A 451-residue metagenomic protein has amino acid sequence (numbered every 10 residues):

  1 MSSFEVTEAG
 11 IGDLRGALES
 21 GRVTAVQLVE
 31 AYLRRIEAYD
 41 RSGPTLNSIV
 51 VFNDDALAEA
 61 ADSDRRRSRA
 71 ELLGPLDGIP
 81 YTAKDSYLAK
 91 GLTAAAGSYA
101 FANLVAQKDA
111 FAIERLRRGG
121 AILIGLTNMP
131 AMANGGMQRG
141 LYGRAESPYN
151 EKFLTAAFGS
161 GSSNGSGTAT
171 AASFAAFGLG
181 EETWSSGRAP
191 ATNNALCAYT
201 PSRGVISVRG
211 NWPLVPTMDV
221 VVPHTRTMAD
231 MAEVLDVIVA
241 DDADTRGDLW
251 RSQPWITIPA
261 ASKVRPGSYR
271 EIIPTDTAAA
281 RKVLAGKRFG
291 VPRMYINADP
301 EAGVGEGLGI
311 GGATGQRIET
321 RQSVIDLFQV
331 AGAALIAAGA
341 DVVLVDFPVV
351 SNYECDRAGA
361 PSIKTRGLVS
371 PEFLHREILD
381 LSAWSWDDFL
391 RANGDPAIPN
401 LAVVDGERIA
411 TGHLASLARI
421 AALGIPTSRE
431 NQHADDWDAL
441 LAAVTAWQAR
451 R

Functional and structural regions predicted by a protein language model:
M1-S68, G91, V330, A337-A340 (+1 more regions): An N-terminal boundary/leader segment
D13-G16, K263-P274, N297-E301, G309-Q316 (+3 more regions): Serine-dependent amide/ester hydrolase catalytic core
D13-S20, F101-L104, D219-R226: Short, well-ordered beta-strand elements within core beta-sheets of diverse protein domains
R22, V29-E30, I273-A280, I318-D346 (+2 more regions): Acyltransferase
V26, S63-P80, D230, T277-P292: Immediate post-signal peptide segment of exported/extracytoplasmic ligand-binding proteins
S42, L76-V221, L249-W255, P292-M294 (+1 more regions): Short glycine/serine-rich loop/turn segments
A96, L141-G143, N352-D380: Charged, often glycine-rich, active-site loop that binds/positions anionic groups
C197-S323: A short helix-breaking turn/cap at a secondary-structure junction
